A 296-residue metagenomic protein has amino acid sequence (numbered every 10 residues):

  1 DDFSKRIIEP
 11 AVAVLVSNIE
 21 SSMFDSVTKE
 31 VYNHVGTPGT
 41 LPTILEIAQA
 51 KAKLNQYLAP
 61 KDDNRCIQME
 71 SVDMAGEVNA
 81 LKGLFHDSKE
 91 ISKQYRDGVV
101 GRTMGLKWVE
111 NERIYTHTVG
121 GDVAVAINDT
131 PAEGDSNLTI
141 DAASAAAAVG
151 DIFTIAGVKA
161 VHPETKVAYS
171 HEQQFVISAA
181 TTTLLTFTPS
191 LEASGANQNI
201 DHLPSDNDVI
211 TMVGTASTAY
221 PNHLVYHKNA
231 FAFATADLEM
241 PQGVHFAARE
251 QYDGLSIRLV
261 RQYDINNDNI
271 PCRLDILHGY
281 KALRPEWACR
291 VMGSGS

Functional and structural regions predicted by a protein language model:
D1, T139-A143, L259-N266: Exposed beta-sheet edge/beta-hairpin loop segments within beta-rich domains
D1-T40, E46, N55-D73, R96-E110 (+1 more regions): Long, contiguous amphipathic alpha-helices that act as assembly "spine/axial" helices in icosahedral shell and virion
P10, Q49, A80: Alpha-helical scaffold segments in soluble metabolic enzymes
S26-T28, K166, A288: Sparse recognition of residues in long alpha-helices and their boundaries
I44-A52, G134: Active-site glycine-rich loop that binds ribose-phosphate moieties when present
C66-Q68, I152-T154, Q174, P271-D275 (+1 more regions): Ordered hydrophobic segments in well-structured contexts
G76-Q198, L203, R290-V291, S296: Autoprocessing Asn-cyclization modules and mimics
G83-G120, H202-P204, D208-S296: Protruding loop/beta-arch "assembly-hinge" segments enriched in small, turn-prone residues
